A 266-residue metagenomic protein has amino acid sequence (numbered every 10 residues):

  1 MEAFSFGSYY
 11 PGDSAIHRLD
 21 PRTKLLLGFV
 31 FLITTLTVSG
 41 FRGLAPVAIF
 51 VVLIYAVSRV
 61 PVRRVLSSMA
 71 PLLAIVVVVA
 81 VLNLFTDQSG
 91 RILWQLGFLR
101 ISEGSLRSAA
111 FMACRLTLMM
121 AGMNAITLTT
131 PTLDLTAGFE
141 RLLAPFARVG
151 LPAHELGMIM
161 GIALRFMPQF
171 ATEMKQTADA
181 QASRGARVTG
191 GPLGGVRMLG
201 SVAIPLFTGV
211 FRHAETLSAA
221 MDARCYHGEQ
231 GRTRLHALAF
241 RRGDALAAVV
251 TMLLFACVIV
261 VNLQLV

Functional and structural regions predicted by a protein language model:
M1-F41, V47-S58, R141-L151, E155-M158 (+2 more regions): Transmembrane alpha-helix interface motif
L25-L26, L44-P46, L66-M69, L73 (+2 more regions): Hydrophobic alpha-helical transmembrane segments
V60-L66: Membrane-interface helix-boundary motifs at transmembrane edges
P61, I101-S102, R241: A diffuse structural propensity rather than consistent per-protein peaks
M69-G185, T189-P192: Juxtamembrane/interface alpha-helical elements of multi-pass membrane proteins
